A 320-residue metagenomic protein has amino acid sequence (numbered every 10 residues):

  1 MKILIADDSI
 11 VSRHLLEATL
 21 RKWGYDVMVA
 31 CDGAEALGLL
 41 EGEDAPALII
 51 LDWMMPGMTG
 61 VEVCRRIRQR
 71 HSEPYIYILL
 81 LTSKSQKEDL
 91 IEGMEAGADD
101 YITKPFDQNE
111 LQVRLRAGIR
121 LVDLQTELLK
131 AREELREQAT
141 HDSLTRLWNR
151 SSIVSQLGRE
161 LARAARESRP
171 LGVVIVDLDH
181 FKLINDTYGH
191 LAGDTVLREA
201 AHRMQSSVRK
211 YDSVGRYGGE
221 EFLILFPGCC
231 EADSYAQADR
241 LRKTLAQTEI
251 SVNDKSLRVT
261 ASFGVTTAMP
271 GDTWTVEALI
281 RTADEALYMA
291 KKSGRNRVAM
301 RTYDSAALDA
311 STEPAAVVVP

Functional and structural regions predicted by a protein language model:
H14-K22: Charged docking surfaces used in two-component/phosphorelay signaling
G93, D107-L144, S151-A162, D212-S213 (+1 more regions): Signal-transducing coiled-coil linker helices
R136-S155, V176-H190, R198: Conserved nucleotide-binding and Mg2+-coordinating catalytic segments in signaling enzymes
Q156, D179, A192-S213, E221 (+1 more regions): Active-site-proximal alpha-helical element of nucleotidyl cyclase-like catalytic domains and analogous helices
S213-R216, L257: A short pre-motif secondary-structure segment
Y235, A268-M300, S305-P320: Catalytic-core segments of nucleotide cyclases and related cyclic-nucleotide turnover enzymes
